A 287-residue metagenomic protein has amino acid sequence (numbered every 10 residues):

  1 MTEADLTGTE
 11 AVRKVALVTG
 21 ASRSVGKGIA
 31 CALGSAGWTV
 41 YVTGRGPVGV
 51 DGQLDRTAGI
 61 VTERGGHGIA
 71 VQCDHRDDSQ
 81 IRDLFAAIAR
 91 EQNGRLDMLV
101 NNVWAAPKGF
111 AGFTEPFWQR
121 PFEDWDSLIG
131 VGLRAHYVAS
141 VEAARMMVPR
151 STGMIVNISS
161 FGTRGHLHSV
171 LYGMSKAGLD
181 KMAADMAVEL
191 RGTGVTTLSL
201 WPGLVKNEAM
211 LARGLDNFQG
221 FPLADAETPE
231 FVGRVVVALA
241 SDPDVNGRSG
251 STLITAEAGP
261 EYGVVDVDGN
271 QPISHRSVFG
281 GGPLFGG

Functional and structural regions predicted by a protein language model:
G8-R45: Canonical Rossmann dinucleotide-binding motif of NAD(H)/NADP(H)-dependent dehydrogenases/reductases, specifically
R13-K14, G66-H67, G94-L96, M147-S160 (+2 more regions): Active-site loop of short-chain dehydrogenase/reductase
V61-D78: Rossmann-fold cofactor-recognition segment
R95, D180, L190-V205, D244-L253: Conserved Rossmann-fold SDR core element
A105-G109, P116-D124, L128, M154-G192 (+1 more regions): Catalytic loop of short-chain dehydrogenase/reductase
S140-V141, A184: A short, exposed helix-loop element centered on a Lys and neighboring polar residues
S199, Q219-G287: C-terminal helical subdomain
